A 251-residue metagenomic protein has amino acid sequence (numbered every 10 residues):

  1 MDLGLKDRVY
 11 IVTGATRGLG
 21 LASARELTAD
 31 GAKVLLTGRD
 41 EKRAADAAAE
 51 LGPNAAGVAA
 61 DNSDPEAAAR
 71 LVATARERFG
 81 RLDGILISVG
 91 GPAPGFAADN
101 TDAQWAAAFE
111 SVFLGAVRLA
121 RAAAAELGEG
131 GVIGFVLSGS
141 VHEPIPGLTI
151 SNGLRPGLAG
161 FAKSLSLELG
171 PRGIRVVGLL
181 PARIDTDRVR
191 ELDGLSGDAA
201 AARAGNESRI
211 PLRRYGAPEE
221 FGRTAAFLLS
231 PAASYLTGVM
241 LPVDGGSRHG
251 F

Functional and structural regions predicted by a protein language model:
V9, T16-R17: Conserved glycine-rich cofactor-binding loop
F96-A97, T101-F109, N206: Substrate-binding pocket helix/loop in short-chain dehydrogenase/reductase
A125, L167-E168, S234: Alpha-helical segment proximal to the catalytic Tyr-Lys
G134-P171, R183-I184: Catalytic loop of short-chain dehydrogenase/reductase
E143, A226, T237-F251: Short C-terminal tail/terminal secondary-structure segment of NAD(P)H-dependent dehydrogenase/reductase domains
G170, R175, L236-G238: Short, small/polar-rich loop/turn modules that mediate ligand/substrate recognition or access, typified
V176, L180-L192: Short, flexible catalytic-loop segment of classical short-chain dehydrogenase/reductase
